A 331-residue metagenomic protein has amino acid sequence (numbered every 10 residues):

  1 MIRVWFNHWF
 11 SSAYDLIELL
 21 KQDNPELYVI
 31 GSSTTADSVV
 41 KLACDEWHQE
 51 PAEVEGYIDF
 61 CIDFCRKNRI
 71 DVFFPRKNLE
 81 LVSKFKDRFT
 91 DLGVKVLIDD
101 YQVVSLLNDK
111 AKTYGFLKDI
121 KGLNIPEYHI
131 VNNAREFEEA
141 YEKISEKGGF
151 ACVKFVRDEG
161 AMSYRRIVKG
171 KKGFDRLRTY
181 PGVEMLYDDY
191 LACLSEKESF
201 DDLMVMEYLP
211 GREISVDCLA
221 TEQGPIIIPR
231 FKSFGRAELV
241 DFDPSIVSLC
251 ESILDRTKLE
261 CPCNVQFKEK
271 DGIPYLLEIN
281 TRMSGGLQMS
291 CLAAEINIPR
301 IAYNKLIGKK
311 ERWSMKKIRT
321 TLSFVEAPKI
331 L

Functional and structural regions predicted by a protein language model:
M1-D100: ATP-binding N-terminal substructure of ATP-dependent carboxylate-amine bond-forming enzymes
M1-W5, F150, M204: Residues that mark the start of a beta-strand
N7, R236-L331: ATP-dependent carboxylate activation and anion-phosphoryl transfer catalytic cores that bind Mg-ATP to form
V40-L42, I58-F60, S105-A111, A161-M162 (+1 more regions): Short, charged, surface-exposed secondary-structure boundary motifs
V104-D202: Active-site nucleotide/adenylate-binding loops and adjacent lid/helix of ATP-dependent enzymes
S145, R157-E159, Y208-R212, K258-E260: A short catalytic or substrate-binding loop motif that flags glycine-/basic-rich loops and adjacent residues that bind
D175-I253, T257, K268-E269, I273-Y275: Phosphate-binding site of ATP-dependent enzymes
